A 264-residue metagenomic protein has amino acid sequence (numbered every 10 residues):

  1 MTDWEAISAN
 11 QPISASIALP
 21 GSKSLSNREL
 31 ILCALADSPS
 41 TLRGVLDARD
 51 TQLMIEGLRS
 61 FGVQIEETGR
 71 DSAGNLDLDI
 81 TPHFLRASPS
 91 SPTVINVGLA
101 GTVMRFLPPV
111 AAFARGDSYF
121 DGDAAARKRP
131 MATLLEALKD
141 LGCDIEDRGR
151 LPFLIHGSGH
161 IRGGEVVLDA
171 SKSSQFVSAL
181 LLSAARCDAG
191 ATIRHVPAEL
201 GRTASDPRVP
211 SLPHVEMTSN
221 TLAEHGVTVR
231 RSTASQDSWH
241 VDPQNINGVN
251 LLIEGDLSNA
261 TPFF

Functional and structural regions predicted by a protein language model:
M1-F264: Structural preference for solvent-exposed beta-strand-turn elements and adjacent flexible terminal/loop segments within
